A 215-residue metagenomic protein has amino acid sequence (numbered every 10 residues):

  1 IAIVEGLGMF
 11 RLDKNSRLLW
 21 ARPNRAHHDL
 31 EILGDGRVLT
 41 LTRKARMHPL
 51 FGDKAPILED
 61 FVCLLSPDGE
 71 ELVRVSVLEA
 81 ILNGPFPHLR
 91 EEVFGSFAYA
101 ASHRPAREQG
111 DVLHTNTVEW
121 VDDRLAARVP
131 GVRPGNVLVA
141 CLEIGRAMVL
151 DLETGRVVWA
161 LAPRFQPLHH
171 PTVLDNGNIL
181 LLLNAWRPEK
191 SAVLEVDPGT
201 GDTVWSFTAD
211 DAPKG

Functional and structural regions predicted by a protein language model:
I1-G215: Histidine-/acidic-rich catalytic cores in large beta-rich domains
